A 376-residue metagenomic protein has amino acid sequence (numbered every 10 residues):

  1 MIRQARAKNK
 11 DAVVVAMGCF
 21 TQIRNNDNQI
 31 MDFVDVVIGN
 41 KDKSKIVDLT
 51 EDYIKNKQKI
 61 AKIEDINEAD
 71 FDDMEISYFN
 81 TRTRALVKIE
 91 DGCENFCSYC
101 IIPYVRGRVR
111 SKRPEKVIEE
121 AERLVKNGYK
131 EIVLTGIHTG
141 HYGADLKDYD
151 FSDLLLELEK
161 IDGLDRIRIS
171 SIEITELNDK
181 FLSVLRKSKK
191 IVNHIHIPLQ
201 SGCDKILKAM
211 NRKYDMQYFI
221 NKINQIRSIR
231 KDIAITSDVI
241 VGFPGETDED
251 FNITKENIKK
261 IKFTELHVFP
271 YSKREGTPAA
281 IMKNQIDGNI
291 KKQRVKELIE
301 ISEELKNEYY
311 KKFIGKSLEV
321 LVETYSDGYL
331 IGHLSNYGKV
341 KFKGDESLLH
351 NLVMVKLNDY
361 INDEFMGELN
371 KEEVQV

Functional and structural regions predicted by a protein language model:
M1-H141, K180, I195, M216-N224 (+7 more regions): Proteins enriched for Cys/Gly/acidic motifs involved in redox and nucleic-acid/cofactor modification
V15-G18, I23-N26, K126-D248, K259-K260: Conserved SAM/AdoMet-binding glycine-rich loop
C19, I46, I89, L134 (+7 more regions): Residue-level signature of catalytic and energy-coupling elements of molecular machines, predominantly ATP/GTP-dependent
S44, N95, G107, G140 (+5 more regions): Glycine-centered loop/turn positions within well-structured domains that cap or flank conserved ligand/cofactor-binding
N80-T83, C93-E94, I191, S201 (+5 more regions): Short flexible coil/turn linkers enriched for glycine and charged/polar residues that connect secondary-structure
G136, S171, L199-S201, S237-V241 (+6 more regions): Active-site proximal loops enriched in glycine and acidic residues that flank catalytic Cys/His/Asp and coordinate
Y142-E159, G163, M210, K273-E304: Radical SAM enzyme [4Fe-4S]-AdoMet core and its adjacent flexible, acidic and glycine-rich loops/tails across
I281-V376: Terminal RNA-binding accessory module
